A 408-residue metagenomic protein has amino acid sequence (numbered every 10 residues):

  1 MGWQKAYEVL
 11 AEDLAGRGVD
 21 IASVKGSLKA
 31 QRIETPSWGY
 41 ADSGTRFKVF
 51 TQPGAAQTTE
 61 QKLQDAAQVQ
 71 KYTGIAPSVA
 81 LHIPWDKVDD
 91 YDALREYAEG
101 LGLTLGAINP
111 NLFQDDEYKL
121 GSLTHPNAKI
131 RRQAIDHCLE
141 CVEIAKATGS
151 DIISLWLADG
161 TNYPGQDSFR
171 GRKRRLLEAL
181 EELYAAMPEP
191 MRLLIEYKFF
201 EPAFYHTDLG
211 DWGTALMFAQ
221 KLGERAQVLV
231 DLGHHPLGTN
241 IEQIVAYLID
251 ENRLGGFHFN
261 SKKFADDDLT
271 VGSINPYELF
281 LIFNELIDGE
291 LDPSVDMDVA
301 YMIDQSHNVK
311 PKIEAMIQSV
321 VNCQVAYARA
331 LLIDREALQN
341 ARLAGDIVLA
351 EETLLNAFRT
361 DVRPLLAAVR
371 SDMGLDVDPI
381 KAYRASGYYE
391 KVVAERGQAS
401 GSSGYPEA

Functional and structural regions predicted by a protein language model:
M1-G39, V49-F50, G165, E178-Y184 (+3 more regions): Histidine-acidic metal/acid-base catalytic patches
D13, R17-S27, T104-L105, E117-G223 (+2 more regions): Active-site acidic/histidine proton-transfer and metal-coordination neighborhood in alpha/beta enzyme cores
V24-A30, E60-I75, K87-P110, V142-G149 (+4 more regions): Acidic (Asp/Glu)-rich catalytic clusters
Q31-F50, N111-H125, L157-Y163: N-terminal small/glycine-rich loop or linker at the start of catalytic domains across soluble metabolic enzymes
T35, A66, A98, A134 (+4 more regions): Conserved, mostly hydrophobic/aromatic
W38-Y40, H82-D86, P110-D115, A158-G160 (+4 more regions): Active-site beta-loop-alpha junctions enriched in small/polar residues
F50-G54, P77-A93, Y163-P164: Glycine-rich, proline-tolerant flexible connector loops at the mouths of alpha/beta enzymes
